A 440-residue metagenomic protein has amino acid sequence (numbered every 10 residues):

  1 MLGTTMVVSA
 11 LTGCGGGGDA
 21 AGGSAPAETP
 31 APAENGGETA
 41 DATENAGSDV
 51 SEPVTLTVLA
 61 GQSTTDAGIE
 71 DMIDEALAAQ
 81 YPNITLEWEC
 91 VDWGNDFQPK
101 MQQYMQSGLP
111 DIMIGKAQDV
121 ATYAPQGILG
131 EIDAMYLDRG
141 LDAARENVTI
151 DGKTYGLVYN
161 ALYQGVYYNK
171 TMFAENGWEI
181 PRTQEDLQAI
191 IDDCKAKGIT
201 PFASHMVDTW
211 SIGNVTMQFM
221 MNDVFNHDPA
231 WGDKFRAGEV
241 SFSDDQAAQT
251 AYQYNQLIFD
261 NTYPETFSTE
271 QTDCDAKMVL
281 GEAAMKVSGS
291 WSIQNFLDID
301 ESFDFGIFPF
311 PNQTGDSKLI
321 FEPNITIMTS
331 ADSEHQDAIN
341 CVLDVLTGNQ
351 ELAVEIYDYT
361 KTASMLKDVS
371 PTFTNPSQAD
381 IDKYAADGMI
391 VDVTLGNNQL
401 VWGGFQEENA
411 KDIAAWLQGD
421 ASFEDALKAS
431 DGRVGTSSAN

Functional and structural regions predicted by a protein language model:
E44, K116-G165, Q188, C194 (+3 more regions): Hinge/lid segment of periplasmic solute-binding proteins
L59-G61, D66, M113, D119 (+1 more regions): Extracytoplasmic/periplasmic substrate-binding proteins
A76-Q80, T85, E175-N176, V240 (+2 more regions): Extracytoplasmic/periplasmic substrate-recognition and gating elements
A79-A143, T171, E175-N176, R182 (+4 more regions): Extracytoplasmic "Venus flytrap"/periplasmic binding protein-like
Y104, D111, R139-T171, T200-M206 (+2 more regions): A structural signal for short loop-to-beta-strand junctions that line the ligand-binding cleft of periplasmic/secreted
Y155-L157, Q164, Q188-A237, A283: Extracytoplasmic/periplasmic solute-binding protein
D193, R236-F267: Glycine-centered hinge/linker elements that transmit conformational signals in sensory and ligand-binding systems
I320-F321, K361-D368, A379-G435: C-terminal capping/gating helix-and-loop segments adjacent to ligand/active sites or protein-protein/ligand interfaces
